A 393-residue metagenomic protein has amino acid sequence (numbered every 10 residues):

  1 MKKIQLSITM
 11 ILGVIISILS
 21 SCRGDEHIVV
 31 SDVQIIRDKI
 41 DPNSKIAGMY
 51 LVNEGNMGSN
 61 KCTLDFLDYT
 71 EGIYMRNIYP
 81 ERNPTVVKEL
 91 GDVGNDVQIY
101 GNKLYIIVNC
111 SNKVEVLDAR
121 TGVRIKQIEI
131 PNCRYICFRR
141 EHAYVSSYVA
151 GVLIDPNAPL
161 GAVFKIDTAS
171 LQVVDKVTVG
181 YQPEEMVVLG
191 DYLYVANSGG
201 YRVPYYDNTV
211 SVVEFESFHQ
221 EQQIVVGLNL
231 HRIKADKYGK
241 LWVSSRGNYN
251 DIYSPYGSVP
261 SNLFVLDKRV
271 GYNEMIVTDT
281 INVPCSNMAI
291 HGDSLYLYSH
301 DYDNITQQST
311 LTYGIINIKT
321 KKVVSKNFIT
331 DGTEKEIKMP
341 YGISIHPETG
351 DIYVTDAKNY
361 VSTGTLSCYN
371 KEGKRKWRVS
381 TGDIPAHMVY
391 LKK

Functional and structural regions predicted by a protein language model:
M1-T9: Bacterial N-terminal signal peptides that target proteins for export
T9-I16: Hydrophobic helical h-region of N-terminal Sec-dependent signal peptides in bacterial secretory/periplasmic proteins
I18-S21: C-terminal motif of bacterial Sec signal peptides marking the signal peptidase cleavage site
R23-K393: Predominantly soluble domains enriched in secretory-pathway, periplasmic, or organellar proteins
